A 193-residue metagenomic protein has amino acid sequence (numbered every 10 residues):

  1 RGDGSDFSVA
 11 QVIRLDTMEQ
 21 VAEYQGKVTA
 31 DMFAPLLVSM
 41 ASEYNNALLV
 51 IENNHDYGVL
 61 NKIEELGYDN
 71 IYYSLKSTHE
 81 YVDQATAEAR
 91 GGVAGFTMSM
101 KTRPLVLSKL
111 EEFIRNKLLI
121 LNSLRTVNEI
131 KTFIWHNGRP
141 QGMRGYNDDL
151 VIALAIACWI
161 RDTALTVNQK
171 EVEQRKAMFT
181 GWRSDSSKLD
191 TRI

Functional and structural regions predicted by a protein language model:
R1-A85, M100, P104-S108, E112-I193: RNase H-like, metal-dependent nuclease domains and their acidic two-metal-ion catalytic environment used
A85-G92: Surface-exposed intrinsically disordered loops and tails
A94-S99: Amphipathic alpha-helical blocks and their helix-capping loop/short-beta junctions
